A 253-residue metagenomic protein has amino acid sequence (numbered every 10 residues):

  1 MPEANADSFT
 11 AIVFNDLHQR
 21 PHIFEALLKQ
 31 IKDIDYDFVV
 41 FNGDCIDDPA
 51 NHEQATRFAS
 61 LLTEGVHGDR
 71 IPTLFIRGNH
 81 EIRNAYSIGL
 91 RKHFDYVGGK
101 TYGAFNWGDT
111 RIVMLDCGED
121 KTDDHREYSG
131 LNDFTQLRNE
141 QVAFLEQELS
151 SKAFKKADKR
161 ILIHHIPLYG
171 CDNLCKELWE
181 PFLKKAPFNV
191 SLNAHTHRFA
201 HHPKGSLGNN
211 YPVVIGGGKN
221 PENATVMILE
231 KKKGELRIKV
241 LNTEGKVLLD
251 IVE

Functional and structural regions predicted by a protein language model:
M1, E53-S150, L178-V190, A200-K219 (+1 more regions): Extended active-site neighborhood of metal-dependent phosphoesterases/phosphodiesterases
M1-V13, H18, E25, K29-D35 (+1 more regions): Acidic, histidine-bearing metal-coordination/catalytic regions of metal-dependent phosphoesterases
D16, G43-D44, G78-N79, H165 (+1 more regions): Active-site glycine-centered loops adjacent to acidic/histidine catalytic or metal-binding residues that shape
L17-H22, D47-E53, I82-A85, L168-N173: Acidic-and-aromatic substrate-binding clefts and catalytic sites of carbohydrate-active enzymes
K29-P49, N189: Active-site metal-binding motif and surrounding structural segment of the metallo-beta-lactamase
L149-C171: Short acidic, glycine-rich surface-loop motifs adjacent to enzyme active sites
L162-Y169, N189-F199: Histidine-centered catalytic micro-motifs
